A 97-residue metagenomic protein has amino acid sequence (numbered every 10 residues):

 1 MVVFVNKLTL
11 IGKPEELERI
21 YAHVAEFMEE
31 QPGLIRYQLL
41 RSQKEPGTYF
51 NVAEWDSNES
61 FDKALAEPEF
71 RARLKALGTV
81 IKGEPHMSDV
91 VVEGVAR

Functional and structural regions predicted by a protein language model:
V2, Q38-F50, K75-R97: Glycine-rich beta-strand-turn "strand-cap" elements at beta-sheet edges
V2-L8: Active-site-flanking beta-strand signature of metal-NTP-handling nucleotidyl enzymes and homologous cyclase-like
T9-R19: Short, surface-exposed ligand-recognition loops at beta-strand->loop->(often short) alpha-helix junctions that present
L10, E69-A72, G94-R97: Short flexible/disordered coil segments
I11-K13, S42-K44, D56-N58: Short coil/turn motifs at secondary-structure junctions
E15, T48, S60-D62, A96-R97: Intrinsically disordered, low-complexity acidic/polar segments
H23-R36, E54-S88: An amphipathic, aromatic/His-enriched active-site/gating alpha helix that lines ligand/cofactor pockets
